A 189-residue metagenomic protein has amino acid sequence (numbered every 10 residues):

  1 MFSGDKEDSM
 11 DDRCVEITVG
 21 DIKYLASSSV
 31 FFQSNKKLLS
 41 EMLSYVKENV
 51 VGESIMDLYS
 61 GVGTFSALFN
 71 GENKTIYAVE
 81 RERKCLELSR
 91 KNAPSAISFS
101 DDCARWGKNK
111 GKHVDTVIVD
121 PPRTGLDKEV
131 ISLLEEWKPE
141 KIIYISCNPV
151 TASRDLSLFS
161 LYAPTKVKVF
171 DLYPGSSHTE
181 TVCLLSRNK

Functional and structural regions predicted by a protein language model:
M1-K189: Rossmann-like S-adenosyl-L-methionine
